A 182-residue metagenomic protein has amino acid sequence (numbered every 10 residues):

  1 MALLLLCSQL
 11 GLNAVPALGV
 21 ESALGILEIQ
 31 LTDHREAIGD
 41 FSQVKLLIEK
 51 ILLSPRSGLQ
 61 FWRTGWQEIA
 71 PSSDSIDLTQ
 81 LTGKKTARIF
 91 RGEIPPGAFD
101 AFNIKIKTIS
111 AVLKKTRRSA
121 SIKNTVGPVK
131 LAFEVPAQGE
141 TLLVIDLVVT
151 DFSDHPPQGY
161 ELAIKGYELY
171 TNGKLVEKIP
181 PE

Functional and structural regions predicted by a protein language model:
M1-L5: Sec-dependent N-terminal signal peptides
C7-E182: A short, solvent-exposed, low-complexity linear motif enriched for acidic/polar residues with Pro/Gly/Ser/Thr
